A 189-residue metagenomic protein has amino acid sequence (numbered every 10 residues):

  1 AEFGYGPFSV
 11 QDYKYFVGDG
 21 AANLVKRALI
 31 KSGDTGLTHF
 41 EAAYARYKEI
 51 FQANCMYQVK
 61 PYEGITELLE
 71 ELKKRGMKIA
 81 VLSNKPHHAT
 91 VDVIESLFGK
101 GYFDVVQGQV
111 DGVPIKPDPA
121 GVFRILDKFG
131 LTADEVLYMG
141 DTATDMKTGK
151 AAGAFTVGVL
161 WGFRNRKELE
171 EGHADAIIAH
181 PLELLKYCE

Functional and structural regions predicted by a protein language model:
A1-Y15: Active-site neighborhood of HAD-like aspartate-dependent phosphohydrolases
E2-G6, S32-T38, K74-R75, F98-Y102 (+1 more regions): Short helix-capping segments at alpha-helix termini
V10, K14, A22, L37-Y44 (+5 more regions): Short, structured helix-loop boundary elements
V10-Q11, P86-H87, V91-E189: Asp-based, Mg2+/Mn2+-dependent phosphohydrolase catalytic module
D12, N23-R27, R46, E67 (+4 more regions): Alpha-helical elements of Rossmann-like donor-binding domains used by nucleotide-donor carbohydrate transfer enzymes
Y15-A53, E71: A metal-dependent, Asp-based hydrolase signature
Q52-V81, H87-V91, P119: Short, acidic loop-to-helix structural element flanking the phosphoryl-transfer center in phosphate-processing enzymes
